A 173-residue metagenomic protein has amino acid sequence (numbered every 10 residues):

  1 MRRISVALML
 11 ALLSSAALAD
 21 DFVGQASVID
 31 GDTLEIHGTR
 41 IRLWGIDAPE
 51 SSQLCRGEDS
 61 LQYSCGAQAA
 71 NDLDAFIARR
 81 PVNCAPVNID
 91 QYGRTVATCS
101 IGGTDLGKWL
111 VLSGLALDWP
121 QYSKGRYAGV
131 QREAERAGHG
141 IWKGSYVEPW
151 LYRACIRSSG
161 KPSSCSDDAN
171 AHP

Functional and structural regions predicted by a protein language model:
R2-M9: Sec-dependent signal peptide recognition, specifically the positively charged N-region followed immediately by
S5, S15-P173: Small beta-barrel nucleic-acid-binding modules, primarily SNase/OB-fold domains and secondarily Tudor-like barrels
